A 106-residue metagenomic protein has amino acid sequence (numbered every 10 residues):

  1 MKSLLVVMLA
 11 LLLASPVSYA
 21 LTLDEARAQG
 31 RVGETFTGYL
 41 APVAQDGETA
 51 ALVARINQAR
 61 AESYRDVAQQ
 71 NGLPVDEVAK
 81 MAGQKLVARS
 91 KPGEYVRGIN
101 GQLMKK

Functional and structural regions predicted by a protein language model:
K2, Y19-K106: Anionic, Ser/Thr-rich low-complexity intrinsically disordered regions
K2-M8: Sec-dependent signal peptide recognition, specifically the positively charged N-region followed immediately by
A14-S18: N-terminal signal peptide c-region/cleavage motif recognized by signal peptidases
